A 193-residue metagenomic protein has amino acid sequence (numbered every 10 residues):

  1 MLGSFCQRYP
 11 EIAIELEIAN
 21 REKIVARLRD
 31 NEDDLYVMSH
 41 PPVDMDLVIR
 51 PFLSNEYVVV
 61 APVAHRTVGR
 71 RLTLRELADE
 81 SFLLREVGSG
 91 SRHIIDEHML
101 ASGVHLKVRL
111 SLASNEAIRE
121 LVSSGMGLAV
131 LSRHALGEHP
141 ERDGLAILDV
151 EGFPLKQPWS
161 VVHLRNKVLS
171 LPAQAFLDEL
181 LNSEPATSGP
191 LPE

Functional and structural regions predicted by a protein language model:
M1-M45, H105, L112-S114: Central regulatory/effector-binding core of bacterial HTH transcription factors
E22, V37-D46, E97, A101 (+1 more regions): A ligand-binding cleft/hinge motif common to bilobed small-molecule-binding domains
L28-R29, L77, E120-M126, V161: Hydrophobic residues within well-ordered alpha-helices
L35, P51, V58-V60, S81 (+3 more regions): Residues embedded in well-ordered beta-strands
D46-F82: Flexible hinge/capping segments at coil-to-helix
V48-V58, R133, R142-K156: Short beta-strand->loop
G88-V104, L171-Q174, D178-E193: Ligand-binding clefts/hinges and TM-proximal coupling segments of bilobed small-molecule sensing domains
A146-G189: A late-sequence structural motif
